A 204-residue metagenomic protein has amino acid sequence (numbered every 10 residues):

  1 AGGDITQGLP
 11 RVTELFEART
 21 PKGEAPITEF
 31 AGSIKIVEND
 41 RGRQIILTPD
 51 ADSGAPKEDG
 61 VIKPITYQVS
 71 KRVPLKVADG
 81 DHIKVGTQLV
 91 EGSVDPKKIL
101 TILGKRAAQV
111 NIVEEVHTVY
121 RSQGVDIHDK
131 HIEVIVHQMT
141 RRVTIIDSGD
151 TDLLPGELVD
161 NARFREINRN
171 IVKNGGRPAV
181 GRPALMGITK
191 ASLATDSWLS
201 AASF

Functional and structural regions predicted by a protein language model:
A1-F204: Intrinsically disordered, low-complexity regulatory segments
